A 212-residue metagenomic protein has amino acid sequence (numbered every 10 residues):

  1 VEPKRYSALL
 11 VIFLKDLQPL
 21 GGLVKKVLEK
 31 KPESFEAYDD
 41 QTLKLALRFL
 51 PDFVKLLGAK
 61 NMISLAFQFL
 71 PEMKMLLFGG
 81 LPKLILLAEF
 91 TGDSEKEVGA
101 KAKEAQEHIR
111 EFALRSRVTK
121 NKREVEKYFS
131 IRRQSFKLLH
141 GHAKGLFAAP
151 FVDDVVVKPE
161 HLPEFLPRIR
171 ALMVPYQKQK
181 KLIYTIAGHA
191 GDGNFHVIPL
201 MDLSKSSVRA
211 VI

Functional and structural regions predicted by a protein language model:
V1-I212: Noncatalytic alpha-helical scaffold of FAD-dependent oxidoreductases
